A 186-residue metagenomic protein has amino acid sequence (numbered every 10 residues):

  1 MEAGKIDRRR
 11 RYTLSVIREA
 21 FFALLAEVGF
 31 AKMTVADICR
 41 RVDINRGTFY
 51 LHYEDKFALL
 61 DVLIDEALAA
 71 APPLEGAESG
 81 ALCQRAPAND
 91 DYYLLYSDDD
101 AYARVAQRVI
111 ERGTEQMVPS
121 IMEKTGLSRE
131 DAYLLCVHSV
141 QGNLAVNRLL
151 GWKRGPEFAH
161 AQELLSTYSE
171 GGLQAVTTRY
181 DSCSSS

Functional and structural regions predicted by a protein language model:
M1-A3, P72-Y92, A101, L173 (+1 more regions): Primarily secretory-pathway and cell-envelope proteins
M1-V28, D37: Basic, helix-initiating cap at the start of DNA-binding domains
S15-A23, E27, R41, A58-A81 (+2 more regions): Alpha-helical structural segments
L24-K56: Helix-turn-helix
L74, D90-Y96, I121-K124, L150-R154 (+1 more regions): Secondary-structure edge/capping motif, primarily at the C-terminal ends of alpha-helices and the immediately following
E78-R85, A101-G126, E130-A145, S166-E170 (+1 more regions): Amphipathic alpha-helical packing segments from all-alpha helical-bundle domains
W152-S186: C-terminal peripheral helix-coil segments that are non-catalytic and often amphipathic
